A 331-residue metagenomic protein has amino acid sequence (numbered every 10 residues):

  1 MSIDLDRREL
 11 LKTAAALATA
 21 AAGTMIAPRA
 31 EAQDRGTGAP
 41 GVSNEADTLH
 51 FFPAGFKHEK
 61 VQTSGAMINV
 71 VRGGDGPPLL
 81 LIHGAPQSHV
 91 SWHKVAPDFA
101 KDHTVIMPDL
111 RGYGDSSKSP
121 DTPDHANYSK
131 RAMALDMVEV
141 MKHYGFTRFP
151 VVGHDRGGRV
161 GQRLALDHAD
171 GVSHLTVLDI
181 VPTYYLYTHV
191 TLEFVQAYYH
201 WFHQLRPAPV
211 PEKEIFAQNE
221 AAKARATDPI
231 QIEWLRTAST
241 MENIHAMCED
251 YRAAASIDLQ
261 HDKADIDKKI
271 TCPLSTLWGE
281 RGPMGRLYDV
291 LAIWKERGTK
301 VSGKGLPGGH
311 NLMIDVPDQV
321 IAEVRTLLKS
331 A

Functional and structural regions predicted by a protein language model:
M1-A18: N-terminal secretory signal peptides and thylakoid transit peptides that target proteins across membranes
A30-A32: Boundary at the C-terminal end of the N-terminal hydrophobic targeting segment
G36-H58, G65-I68, D75-P78, S91 (+5 more regions): Flexible "cap/lid" subdomain of the alpha/beta-hydrolase fold that forms the substrate-access gate
G76, G84-Q87: Active-site glycine-rich loops that stabilize anionic/oxyanionic intermediates across multiple enzyme folds
L81-G84, M107: Structural cue for short, hydrophobic secondary-structure segments
S91-T104: Short amphipathic alpha-helix adjacent to the substrate-entry channel of hydrolases
E323-A331: C-terminal alpha-helix
